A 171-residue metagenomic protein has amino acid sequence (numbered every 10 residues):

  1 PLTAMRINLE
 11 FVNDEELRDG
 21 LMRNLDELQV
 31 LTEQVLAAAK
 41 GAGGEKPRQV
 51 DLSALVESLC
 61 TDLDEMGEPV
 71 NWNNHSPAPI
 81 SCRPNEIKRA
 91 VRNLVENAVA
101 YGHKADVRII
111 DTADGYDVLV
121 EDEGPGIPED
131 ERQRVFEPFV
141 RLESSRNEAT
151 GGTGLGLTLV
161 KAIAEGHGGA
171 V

Functional and structural regions predicted by a protein language model:
G41-E45, P79-C82: Conserved micro-motifs of the catalytic ATP-binding
R48-E65: Short beta-to-alpha transition helix within the HATPase_c
P69-C82, I110-A113: Conserved catalytic submotifs in the C-terminal HATPase_c
I87-K88: A residue-level detector for a conserved hydrophobic packing site within the catalytic ATP-binding domain
I127-R141: Short conserved segment of the HATPase_c
G151, G156, V160: Short alpha-helical Gxxx[C/S/T] motif in the catalytic ATP-binding
G168-G169: Conserved glycine-rich
